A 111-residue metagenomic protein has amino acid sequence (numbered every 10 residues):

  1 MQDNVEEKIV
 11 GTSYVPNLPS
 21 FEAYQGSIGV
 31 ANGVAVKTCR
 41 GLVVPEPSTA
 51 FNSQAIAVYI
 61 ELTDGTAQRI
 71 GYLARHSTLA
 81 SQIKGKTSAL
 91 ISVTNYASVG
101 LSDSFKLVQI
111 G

Functional and structural regions predicted by a protein language model:
M1-G111: Conserved active-site motif detector
